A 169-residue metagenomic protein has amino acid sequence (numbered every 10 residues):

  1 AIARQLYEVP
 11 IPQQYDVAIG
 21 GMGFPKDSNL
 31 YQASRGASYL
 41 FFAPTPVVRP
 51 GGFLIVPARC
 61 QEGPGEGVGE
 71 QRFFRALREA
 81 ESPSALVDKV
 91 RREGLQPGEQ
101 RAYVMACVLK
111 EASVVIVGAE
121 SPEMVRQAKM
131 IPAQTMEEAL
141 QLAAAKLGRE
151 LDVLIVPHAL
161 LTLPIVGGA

Functional and structural regions predicted by a protein language model:
A1-Q32: Accessory "access/gating" subregions that flank catalytic or transport cores
G36-A169: C-terminal non-catalytic interaction/assembly regions of soluble proteins
